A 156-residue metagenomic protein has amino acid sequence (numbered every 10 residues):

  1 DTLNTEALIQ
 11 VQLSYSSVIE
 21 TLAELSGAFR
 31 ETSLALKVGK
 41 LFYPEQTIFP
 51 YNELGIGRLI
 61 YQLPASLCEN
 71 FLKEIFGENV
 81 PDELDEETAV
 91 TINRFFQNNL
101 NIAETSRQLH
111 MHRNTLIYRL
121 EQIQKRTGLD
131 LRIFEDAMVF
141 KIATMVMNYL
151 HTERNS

Functional and structural regions predicted by a protein language model:
D1-S156: Cytosolic nucleotide-utilizing catalytic cores of signal-transduction proteins
